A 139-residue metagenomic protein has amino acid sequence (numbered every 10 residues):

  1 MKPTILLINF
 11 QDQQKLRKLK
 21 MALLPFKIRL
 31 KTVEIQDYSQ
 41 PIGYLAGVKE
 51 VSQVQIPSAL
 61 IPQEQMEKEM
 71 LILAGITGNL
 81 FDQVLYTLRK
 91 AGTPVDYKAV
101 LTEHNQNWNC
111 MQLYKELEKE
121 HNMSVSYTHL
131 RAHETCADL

Functional and structural regions predicted by a protein language model:
M1-V48: N-terminal, charge-rich interaction modules
L6, Q14, N79-P94: Long compositionally biased, domain-poor regions of proteins
N9-K15, T77-L80, H104-W108: Gly/Ser/Thr-rich loops at beta-strand to alpha-helix junctions that form or flank small-molecule/cofactor-binding
P41-Y44, N109, T135: Short, structural beta-strand-to-alpha-helix junction motif
G47-E67: Short, structured active-site "lid" loops
Q63-Y86: Mid-chain, well-packed structural core segment of small domains
Y86-T87, G92-M123: Helix-rich interaction surfaces within compact, conserved domain-sized segments that mediate assembly or partner
T128-T135: Conserved small/polar residues in nucleotide/adenosyl-binding loops
